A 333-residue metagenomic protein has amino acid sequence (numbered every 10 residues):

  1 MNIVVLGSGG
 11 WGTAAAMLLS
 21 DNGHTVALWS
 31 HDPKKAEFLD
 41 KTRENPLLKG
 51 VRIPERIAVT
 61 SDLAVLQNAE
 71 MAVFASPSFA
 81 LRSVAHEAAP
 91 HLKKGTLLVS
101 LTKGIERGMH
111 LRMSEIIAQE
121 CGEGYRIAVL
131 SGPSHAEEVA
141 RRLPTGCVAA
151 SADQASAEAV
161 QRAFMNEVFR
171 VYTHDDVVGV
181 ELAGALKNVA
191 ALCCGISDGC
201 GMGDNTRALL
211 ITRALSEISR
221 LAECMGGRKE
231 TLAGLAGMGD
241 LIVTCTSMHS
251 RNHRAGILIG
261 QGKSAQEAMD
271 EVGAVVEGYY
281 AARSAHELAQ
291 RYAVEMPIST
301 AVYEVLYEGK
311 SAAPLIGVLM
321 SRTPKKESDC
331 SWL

Functional and structural regions predicted by a protein language model:
M1-R52, A58-S61, E87: NAD(P)+-binding Rossmann beta1-loop-alpha1 motif at the extreme N-terminus of oxidoreductases
V51-A58, E123-R126, E167-F169, V294: A short helix-to-beta-strand connector/capping loop
I53, S61-P144, V160-R162: Rossmann-like NAD(P)(H) cofactor-binding subdomain of soluble oxidoreductases
A80, H91, I116, E120-R126 (+1 more regions): Internal alpha-helical scaffold of NAD(P)-dependent oxidoreductase catalytic cores
C194-D198, E223-A233, L241-L333: NAD(P)-dependent Rossmann-like dehydrogenase/reductase catalytic/cofactor-binding core
